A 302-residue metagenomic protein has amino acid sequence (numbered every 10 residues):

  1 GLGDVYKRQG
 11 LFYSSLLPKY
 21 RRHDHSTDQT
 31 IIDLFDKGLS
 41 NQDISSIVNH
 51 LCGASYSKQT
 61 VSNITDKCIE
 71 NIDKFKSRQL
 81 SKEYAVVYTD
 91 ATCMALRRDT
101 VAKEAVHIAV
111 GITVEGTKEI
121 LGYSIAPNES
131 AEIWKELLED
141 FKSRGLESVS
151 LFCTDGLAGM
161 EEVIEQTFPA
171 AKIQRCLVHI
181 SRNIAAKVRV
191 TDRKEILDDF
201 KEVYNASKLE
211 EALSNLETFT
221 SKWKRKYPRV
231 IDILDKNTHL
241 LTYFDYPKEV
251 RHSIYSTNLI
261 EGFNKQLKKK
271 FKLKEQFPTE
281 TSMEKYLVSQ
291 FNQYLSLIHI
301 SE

Functional and structural regions predicted by a protein language model:
G1-Y6, H299-E302: Short, small-residue-biased leader/transition segments that mark boundaries at the very start of proteins
D4-R21, S26, A54, K67-C153 (+5 more regions): RNase H-like nuclease fold core
D28-G38: Short, amphipathic alpha-helical "recognition" segments used to contact nucleic acids or chromatin
Q42-G53: DNA-recognition alpha helix
L151-A158, V163-D198: Conserved beta-strand -> loop -> alpha-helix junction used to position metal-binding or nucleic-acid-contacting
E202-S301: Acidic/histidine-rich catalytic cores and adjacent linkers of DNA breakage/strand-transfer/modification proteins
